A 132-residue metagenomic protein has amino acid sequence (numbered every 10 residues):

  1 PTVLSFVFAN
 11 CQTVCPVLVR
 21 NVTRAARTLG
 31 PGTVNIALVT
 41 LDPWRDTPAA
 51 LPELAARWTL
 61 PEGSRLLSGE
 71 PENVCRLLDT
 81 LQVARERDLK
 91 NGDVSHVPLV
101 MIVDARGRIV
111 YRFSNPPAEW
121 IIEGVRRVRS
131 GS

Functional and structural regions predicted by a protein language model:
P1-V22: Short active-site neighborhood of thiol/selenol oxidoreductases, capturing the structured segment around
V3-L4, I36, V100: Hydrophobic beta-strand anchors of alpha/beta hydrolase catalytic cores
F6, R87-D88: N-terminal post-signal-peptidase region of extra-cytosolic proteins
F8-A9, V39-W44, L60, E70-E72 (+3 more regions): Solvent-exposed coil/turn segments that connect beta secondary-structure elements in extracytoplasmic/periplasmic
T13, A49, C75-R76, E119-E123: Alpha-helical elements of the RecA-like P-loop NTPase motor core of helicases
V17-L77: Structural microenvironment flanking redox-active thiols in thiol-disulfide oxidoreductases
E62-S64, C75, L81-R87, D93-M101: Structural micro-motif
D88-S132: Thiol-/selenol-based redox modules, centered on thioredoxin-like and closely related oxidoreductase domains
